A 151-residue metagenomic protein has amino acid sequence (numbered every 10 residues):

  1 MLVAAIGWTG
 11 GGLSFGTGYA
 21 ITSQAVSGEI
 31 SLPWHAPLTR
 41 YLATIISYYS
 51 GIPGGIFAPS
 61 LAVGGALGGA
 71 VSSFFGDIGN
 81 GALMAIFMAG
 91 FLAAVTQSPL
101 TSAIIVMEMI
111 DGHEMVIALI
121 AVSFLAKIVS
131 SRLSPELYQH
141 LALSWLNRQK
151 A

Functional and structural regions predicted by a protein language model:
M1-A151: Alpha-helical transmembrane segments and immediately membrane-proximal extracytoplasmic
